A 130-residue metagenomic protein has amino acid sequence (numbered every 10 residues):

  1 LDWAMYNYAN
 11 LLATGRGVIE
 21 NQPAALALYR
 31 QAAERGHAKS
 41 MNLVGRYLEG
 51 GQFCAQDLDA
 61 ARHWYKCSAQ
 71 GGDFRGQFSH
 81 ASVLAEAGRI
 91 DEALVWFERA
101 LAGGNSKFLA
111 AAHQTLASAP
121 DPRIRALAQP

Functional and structural regions predicted by a protein language model:
L1-D2, T14-R16, N21, E34-H37 (+3 more regions): Short helix-capping/linker turns of helical repeat alpha-solenoids
M5-T14, L43-G50, F78-E86, Q114-S118: Hydrophobic face of amphipathic alpha-helices that form TPR/SEL1-like repeat modules and related alpha-solenoid
I19-L28, A55-W64, A87-W96, R123-A128: Structural signature of tandem alpha-helical TPR/SEL1-like repeats, specifically the intra-repeat loop/turn
Q31-A32, C67-S68, R99-A100: Canonical positions in the second alpha-helix
R35-G36, G72, L84, G88 (+2 more regions): Compositionally biased non-globular segments, especially hydrophobic aliphatic-rich helices of signal peptides
K107-P130: Terminal, low-structured helical/coil segments at or just beyond the last alpha-helical repeat
